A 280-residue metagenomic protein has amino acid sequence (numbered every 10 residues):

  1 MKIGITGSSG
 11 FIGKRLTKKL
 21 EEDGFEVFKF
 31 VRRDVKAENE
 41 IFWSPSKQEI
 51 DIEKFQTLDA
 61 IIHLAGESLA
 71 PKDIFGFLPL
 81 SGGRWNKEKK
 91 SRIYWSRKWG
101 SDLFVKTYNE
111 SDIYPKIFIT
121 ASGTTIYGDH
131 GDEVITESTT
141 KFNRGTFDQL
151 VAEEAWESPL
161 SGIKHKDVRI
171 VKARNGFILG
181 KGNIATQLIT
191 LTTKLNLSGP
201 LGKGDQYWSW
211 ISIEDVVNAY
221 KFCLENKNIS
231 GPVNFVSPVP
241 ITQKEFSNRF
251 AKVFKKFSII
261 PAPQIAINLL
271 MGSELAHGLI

Functional and structural regions predicted by a protein language model:
I3-D23: N-terminal Rossmann NAD(P)H-binding glycine-rich loop of SDR-like oxidoreductase domains
F42-L103, T107: NAD(P)H-binding glycine-rich loop region in Rossmannoid oxidoreductase-like domains and their noncatalytic homologs
W85-S91, W95, D129-K172: Catalytic helix-loop patch of NAD(P)-dependent Rossmann-fold dehydrogenases
E88, W99-G145: Conserved Rossmann-fold NAD(P)-dependent oxidoreductase catalytic core, especially the SDR/UDP-sugar
G145-Q149, R174-N183, K203-I213, L224: Glycine-rich "substrate-gating" loop/helix at the edge of Rossmann-like oxidoreductase active sites
E154, K166-V168, I178-L188, C223-V233: Glycine/proline-rich active-site loop of Rossmann-fold NAD(P)-dependent oxidoreductases
T190-S198, Q206-P240: Alpha-helical substrate-binding/gating segment
C223-E274: Mid/C-terminal beta-alpha module of Rossmann-like enzyme folds, strongest in SDR-family dehydrogenases/epimerases
